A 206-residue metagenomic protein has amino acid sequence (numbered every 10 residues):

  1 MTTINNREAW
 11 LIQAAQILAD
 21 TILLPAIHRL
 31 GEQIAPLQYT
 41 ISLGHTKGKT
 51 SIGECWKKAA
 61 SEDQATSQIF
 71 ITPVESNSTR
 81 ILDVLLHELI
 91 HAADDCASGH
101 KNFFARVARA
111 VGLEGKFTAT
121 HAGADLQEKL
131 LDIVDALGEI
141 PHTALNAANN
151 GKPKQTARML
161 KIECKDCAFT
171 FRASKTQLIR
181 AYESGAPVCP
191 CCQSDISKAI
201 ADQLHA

Functional and structural regions predicted by a protein language model:
T2-N77, C96-A206: Metalloprotease/metallohydrolase-associated module, dominated by Zn2+-dependent proteases
R80-C96: Active-site recognition of the HExxH zinc-binding catalytic motif
